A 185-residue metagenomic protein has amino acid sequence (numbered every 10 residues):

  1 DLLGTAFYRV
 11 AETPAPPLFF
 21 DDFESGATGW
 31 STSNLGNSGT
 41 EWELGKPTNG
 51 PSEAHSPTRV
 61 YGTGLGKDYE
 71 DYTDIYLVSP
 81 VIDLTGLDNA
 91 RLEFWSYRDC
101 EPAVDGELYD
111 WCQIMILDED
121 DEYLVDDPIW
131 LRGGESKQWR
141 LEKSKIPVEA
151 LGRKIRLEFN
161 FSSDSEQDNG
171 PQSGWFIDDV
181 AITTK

Functional and structural regions predicted by a protein language model:
D1-P17: Short, composition-biased motifs enriched in small/polar/acidic residues
F7, A11, D21-D22, F176-K185: Extracellular, beta-strand-rich glycan-interacting domains
P16-Y69, G106-Y109: Extracellular glycan-recognition surfaces and repeat-rich motifs
F23, S79, L84-E101, R153-D164: Extracellular beta-strand-rich recognition modules
D68-T85, R140-K143: Short beta-strands within extracellular/lumenal beta-sheet-rich domains
E70-I75, G106-E107, D164-T184: Extracellular carbohydrate recognition
D88-W130: Extracellular ligand-binding interfaces
D121-A150: Extracellular carbohydrate recognition and processing domains and analogous Trp-centered ligand-binding platforms
